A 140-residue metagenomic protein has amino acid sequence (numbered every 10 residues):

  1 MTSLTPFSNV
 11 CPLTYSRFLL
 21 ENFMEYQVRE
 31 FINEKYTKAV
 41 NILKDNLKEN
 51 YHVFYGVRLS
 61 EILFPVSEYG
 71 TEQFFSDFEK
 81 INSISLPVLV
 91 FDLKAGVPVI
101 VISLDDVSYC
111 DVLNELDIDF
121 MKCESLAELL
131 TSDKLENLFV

Functional and structural regions predicted by a protein language model:
M1-T37: Interdomain/boundary linker segments immediately adjacent to catalytic/signaling cores
P6, V10, Y109, D117-V140: Basic, glycine-rich
F31, Y55-A95: Active-site metal-binding core of divalent-cation-utilizing nuclease and nuclease-like domains
E34-P65: Basic, Lys/Arg-enriched alpha-helical interface segments
L43, P87-V90, V99-L104: Conserved catalytic cores of phosphodiester-cleaving nucleases, focusing on short active-site segments
R58-I62, V107, A127-E128: Short, solvent-exposed loop/turn segments at secondary-structure junctions
V97-D119: Terminal membrane-proximal soluble interaction domains of membrane-associated proteins
